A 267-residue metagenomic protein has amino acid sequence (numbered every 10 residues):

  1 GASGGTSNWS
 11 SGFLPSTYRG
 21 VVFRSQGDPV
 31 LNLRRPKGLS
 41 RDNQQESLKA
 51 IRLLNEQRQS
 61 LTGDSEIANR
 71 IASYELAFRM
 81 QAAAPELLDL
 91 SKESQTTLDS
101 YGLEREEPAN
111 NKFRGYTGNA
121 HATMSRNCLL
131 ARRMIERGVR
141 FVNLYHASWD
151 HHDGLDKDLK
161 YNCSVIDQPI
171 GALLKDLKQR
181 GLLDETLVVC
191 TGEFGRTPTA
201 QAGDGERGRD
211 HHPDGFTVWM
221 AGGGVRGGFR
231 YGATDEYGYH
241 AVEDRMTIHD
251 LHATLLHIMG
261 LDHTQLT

Functional and structural regions predicted by a protein language model:
G1-T267: Ligand-binding pockets and gating/stacking loops
